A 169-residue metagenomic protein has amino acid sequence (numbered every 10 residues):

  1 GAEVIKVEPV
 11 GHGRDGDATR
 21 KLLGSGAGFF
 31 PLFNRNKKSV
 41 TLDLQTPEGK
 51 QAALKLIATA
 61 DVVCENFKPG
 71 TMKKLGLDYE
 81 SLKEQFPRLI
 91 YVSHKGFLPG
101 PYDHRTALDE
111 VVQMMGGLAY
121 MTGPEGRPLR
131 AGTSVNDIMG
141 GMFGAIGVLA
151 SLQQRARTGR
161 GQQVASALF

Functional and structural regions predicted by a protein language model:
G1-Q163: N-terminal helix-loop segment corresponding to the beta1-alpha1 unit of nucleotide/adenylate-binding folds
V164-F169: NAD(P)-dependent dehydrogenases' Rossmann-like dinucleotide-binding region
